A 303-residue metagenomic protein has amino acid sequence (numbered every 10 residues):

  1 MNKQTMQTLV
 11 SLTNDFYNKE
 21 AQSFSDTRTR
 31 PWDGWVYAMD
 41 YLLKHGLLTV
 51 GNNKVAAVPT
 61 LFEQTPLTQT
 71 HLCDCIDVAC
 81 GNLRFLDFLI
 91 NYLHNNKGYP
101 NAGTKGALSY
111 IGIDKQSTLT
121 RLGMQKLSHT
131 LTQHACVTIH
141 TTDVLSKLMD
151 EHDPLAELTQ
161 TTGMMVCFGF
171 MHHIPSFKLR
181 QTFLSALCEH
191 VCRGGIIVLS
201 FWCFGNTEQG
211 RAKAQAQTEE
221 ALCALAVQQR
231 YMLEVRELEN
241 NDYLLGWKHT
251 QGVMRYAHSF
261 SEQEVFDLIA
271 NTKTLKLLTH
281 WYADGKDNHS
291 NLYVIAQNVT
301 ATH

Functional and structural regions predicted by a protein language model:
M1-P154, K178, I196-H303: Class I (Rossmann-like) S-adenosyl-L-methionine-dependent methyltransferase catalytic domain, capturing the SAM-binding
L72, T161-T162: Local beta-strand N-terminus motif with an aromatic residue
L89, A186-L187: Class I S-adenosylmethionine-dependent transferase superfamily signal
L155-Q160: Glycine-rich phosphate-binding loop signature in dinucleotide/nucleotide-binding domains
V166: A conserved beta-strand element that flanks and buttresses the S-adenosyl-L-methionine
G169-H173: Short catalytic micro-motifs in class I SAM-dependent methyltransferases
I174-A186: A short, conserved alpha-helix within the catalytic core of class I
